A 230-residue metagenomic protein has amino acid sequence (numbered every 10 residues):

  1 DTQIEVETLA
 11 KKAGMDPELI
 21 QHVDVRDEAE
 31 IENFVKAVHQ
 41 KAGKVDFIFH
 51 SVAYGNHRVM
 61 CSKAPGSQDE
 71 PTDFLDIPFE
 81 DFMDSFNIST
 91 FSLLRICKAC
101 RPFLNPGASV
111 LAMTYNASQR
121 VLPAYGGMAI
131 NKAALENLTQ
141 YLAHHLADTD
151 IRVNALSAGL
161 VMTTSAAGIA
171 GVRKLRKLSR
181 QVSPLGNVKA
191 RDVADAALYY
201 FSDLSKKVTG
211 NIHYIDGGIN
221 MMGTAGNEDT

Functional and structural regions predicted by a protein language model:
D1-F47, A53-D73, I77-E80, G168: Short-chain dehydrogenase/reductase
T2-E7, H57-S62, P71, S205-V208 (+1 more regions): C-terminal tail/cap regions
E7-K12, G126, D148, A158-V182 (+1 more regions): A glycine/serine/threonine-rich, flexible loop-to-helix segment that serves as the NAD(P) cofactor-binding "lid"
V35, C97, T139-Q140, A194-A197 (+1 more regions): Short-chain dehydrogenase/reductase
K41, A99, S202-K206, T224: Generic structural signal for alpha-helix termini and adjacent loop/cap motifs
F49, L111-M113, V153-L156, A166 (+2 more regions): Hydrophobic structural elements of the Rossmann-like NAD(P)H-binding subdomain that define the short-chain
A53-D148, L160-V161, G186: Catalytic loop of short-chain dehydrogenase/reductase
F91, A155, R173-V208, H213-G217: C-terminal helical subdomain
